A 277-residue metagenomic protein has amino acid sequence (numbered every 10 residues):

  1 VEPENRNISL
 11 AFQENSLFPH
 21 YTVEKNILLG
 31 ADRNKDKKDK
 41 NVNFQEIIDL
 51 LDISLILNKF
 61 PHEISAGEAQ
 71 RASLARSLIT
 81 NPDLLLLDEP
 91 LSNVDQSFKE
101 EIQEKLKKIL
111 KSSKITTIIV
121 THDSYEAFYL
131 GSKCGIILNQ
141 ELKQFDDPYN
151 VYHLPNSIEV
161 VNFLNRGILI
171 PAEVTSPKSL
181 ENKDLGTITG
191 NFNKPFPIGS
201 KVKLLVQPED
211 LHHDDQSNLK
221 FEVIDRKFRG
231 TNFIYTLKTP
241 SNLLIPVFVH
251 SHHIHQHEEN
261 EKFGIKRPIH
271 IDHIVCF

Functional and structural regions predicted by a protein language model:
V1-N7: ABC ATPase NBD Q-loop/coupling interface
N7-S9, T22-E159: ABC ATPase nucleotide-binding domains
Q13-F18, D123: Catalytic "switch" loops of ABC-type ATPases
L17, H153, F228: Nucleotide-sugar-dependent glycosyltransferase donor-binding/catalytic pocket residues
Y152-T175, L205: C-terminal boundary and immediately downstream tail of ABC-type ATPase nucleotide-binding domains
G167, K178-F277: Non-catalytic connector elements of ABC transporters
